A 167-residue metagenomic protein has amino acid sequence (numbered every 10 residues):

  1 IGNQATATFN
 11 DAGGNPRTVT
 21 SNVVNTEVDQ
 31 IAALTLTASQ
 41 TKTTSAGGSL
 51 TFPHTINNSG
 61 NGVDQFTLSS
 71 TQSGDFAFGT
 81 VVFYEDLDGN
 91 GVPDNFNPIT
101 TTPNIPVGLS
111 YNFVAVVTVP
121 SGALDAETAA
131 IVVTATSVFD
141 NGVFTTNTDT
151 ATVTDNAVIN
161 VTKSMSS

Functional and structural regions predicted by a protein language model:
I1-S167: Exported/extracytosolic protein signature
